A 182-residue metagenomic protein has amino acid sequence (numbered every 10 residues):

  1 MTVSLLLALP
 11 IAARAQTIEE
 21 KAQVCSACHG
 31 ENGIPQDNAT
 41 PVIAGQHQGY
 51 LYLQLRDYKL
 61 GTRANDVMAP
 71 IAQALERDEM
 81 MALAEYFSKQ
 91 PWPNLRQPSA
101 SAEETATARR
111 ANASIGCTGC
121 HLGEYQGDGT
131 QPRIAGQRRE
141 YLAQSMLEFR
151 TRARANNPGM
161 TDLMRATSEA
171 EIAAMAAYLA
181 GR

Functional and structural regions predicted by a protein language model:
M1-P10: Bacterial N-terminal signal peptides
R14-N32, L95, S99-E124, R138: Sequence/structural segment immediately N-terminal to covalent heme-attachment motifs in c-type and related
E20-Q23, N38, R63, D78-M81: Extracytoplasmic
K21-E31, G49, L53-R56, M81-E85 (+4 more regions): C-type cytochrome heme c attachment motif
G33-R63, A69-A74, L122-T151, T161 (+1 more regions): Gly/Gly-Pro-rich "capping" loops immediately C-terminal to redox-active cysteine motifs in periplasmic/lumenal
V67-I71, Q97-T105, G159-D162: Short linear capping/connector segments at secondary-structure termini
Q73-L95, E140, R165-R182: C-terminal capping alpha-helices of c-type cytochrome domains
